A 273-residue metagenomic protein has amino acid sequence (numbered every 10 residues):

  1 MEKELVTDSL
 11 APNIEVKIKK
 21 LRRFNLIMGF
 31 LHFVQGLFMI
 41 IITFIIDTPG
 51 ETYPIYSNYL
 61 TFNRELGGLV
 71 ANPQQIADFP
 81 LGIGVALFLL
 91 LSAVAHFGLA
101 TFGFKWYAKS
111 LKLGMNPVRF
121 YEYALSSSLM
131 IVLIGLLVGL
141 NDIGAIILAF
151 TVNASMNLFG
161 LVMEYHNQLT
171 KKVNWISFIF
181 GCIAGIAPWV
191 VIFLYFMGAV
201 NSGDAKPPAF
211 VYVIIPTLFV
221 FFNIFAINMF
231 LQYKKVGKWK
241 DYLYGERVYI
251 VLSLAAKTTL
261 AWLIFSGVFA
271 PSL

Functional and structural regions predicted by a protein language model:
K3-F30, V34-N116, L129-L273: Polytopic alpha-helical membrane-helix bundles and their juxtamembrane interface segments in multi-pass membrane
V118-S128: Short hydrophobic alpha-helical membrane-embedded segments
